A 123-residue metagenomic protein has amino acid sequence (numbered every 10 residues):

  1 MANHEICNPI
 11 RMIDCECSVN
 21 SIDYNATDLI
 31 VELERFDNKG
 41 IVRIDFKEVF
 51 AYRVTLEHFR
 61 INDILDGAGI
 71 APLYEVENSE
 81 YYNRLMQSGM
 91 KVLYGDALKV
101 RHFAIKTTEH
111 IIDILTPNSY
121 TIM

Functional and structural regions predicted by a protein language model:
M1-M123: Surface-exposed, interaction-prone regions used to assemble/regulate multi-protein complexes
